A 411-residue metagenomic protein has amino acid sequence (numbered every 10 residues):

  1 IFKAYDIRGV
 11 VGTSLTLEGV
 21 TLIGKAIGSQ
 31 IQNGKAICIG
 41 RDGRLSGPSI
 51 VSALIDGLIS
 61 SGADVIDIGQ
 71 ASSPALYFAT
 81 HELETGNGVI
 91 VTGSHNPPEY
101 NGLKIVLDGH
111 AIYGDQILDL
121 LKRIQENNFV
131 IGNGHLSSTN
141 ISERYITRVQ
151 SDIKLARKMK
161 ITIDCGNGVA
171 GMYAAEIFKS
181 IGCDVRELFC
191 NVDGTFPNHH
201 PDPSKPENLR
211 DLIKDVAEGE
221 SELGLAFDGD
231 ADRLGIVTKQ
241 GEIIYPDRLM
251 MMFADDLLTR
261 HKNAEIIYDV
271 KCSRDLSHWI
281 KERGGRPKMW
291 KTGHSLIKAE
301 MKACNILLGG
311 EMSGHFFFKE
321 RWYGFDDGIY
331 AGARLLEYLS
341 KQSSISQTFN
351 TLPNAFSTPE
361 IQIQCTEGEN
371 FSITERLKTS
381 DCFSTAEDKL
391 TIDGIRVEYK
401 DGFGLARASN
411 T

Functional and structural regions predicted by a protein language model:
I1-D56, S60-G62, S138-K160: An N-terminal, well-structured beta->alpha segment
V10, A26, Q30, G34 (+15 more regions): Change "in soluble alpha/beta enzymes" to "in soluble alpha/beta proteins
K35-D42, I66, K160-T162, A264-V270 (+1 more regions): Short glycine-rich phosphate-binding loop at a beta-alpha junction
A36-Y100, T147, I177-V237: N-terminal small/polar loop signature for handling phosphorylated ligands or for N-terminal nucleophile
V65-P74, I243-P246, Y268-D269, W290: Active-site nucleophile and cofactor-binding loops and adjacent substrate-binding regions of central metabolic enzymes
P98-E99, I105-G114, K122, I131 (+2 more regions): Replace "Mg2+/Mn2+-dependent" with "divalent metal-dependent
N101-G219: Gly/Ser/Thr-enriched, mixed-charge loops and adjacent short helices that form phosphate/oxyanion-binding elements
L223, T259-T411: Phosphate-binding and adjacent anionic-ligand microenvironments
